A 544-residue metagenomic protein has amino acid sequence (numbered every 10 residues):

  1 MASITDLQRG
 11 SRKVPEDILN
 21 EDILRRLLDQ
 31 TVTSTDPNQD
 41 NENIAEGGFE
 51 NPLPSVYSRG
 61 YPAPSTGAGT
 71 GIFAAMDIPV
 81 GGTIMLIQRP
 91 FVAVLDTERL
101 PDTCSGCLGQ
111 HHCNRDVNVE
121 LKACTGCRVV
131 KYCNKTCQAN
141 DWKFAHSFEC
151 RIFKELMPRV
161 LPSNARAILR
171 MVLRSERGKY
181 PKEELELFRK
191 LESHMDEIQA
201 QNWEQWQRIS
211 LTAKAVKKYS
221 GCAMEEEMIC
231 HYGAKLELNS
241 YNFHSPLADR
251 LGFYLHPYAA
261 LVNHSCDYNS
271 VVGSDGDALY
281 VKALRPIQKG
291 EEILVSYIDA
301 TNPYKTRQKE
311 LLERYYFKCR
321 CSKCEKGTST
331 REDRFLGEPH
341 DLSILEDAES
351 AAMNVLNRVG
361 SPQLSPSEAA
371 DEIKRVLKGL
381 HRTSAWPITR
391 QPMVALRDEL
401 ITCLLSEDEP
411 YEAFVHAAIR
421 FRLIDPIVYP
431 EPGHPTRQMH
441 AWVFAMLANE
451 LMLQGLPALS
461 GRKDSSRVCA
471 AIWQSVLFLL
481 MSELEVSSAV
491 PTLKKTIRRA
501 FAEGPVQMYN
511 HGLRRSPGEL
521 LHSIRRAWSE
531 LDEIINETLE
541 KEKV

Functional and structural regions predicted by a protein language model:
M1-V544: Short alpha-helical interaction motifs and adjacent low-complexity tails used for partner binding in regulatory proteins
